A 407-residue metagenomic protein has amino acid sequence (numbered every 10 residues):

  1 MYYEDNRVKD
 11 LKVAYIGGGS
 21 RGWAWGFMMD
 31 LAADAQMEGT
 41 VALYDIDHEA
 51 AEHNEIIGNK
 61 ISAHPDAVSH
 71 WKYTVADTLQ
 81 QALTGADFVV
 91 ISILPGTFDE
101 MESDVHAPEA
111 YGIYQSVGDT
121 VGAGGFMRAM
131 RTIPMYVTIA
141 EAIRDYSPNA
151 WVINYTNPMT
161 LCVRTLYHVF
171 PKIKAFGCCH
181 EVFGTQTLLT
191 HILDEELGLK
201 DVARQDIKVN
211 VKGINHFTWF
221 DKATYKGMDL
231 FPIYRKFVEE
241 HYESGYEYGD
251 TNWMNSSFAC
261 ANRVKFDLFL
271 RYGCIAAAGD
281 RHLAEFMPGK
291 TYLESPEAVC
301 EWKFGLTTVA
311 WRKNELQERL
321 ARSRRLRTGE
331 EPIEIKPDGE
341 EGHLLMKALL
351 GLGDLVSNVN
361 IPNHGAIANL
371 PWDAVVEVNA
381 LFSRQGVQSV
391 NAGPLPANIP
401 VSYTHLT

Functional and structural regions predicted by a protein language model:
Y2-T84, F88-E100, R128-K174, H180-D194 (+1 more regions): Metallocofactor- and cofactor-centric catalytic cores in central/energy metabolism, strongly enriched
G19, G39, G112, G122-G125 (+4 more regions): Glycine-centered flexibility motif
V68, Y114, I173, E196-A203: Short coil/loop linkers at secondary-structure junctions
F98-Q115, T120-R131: Glycine/threonine-rich flexible loop motifs
P148-W151, F176, L199-D206: Short secondary-structure capping/junction motifs at helix and strand boundaries
L197-L406: Long, compositionally biased stretches enriched for glycine and/or charged residues
